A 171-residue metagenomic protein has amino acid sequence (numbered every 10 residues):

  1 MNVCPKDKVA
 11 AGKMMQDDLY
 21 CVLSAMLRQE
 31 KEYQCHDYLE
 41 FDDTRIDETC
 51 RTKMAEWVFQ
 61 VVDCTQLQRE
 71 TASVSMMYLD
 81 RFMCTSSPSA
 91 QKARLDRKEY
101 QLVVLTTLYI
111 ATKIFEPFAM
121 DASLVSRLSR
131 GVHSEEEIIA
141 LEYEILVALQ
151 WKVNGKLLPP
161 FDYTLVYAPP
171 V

Functional and structural regions predicted by a protein language model:
M1-L105, Y109-L128, S134-V166: Acidic, Ser/Thr/Pro-rich regulatory low-complexity segments at or just upstream of the first helical elements of major
